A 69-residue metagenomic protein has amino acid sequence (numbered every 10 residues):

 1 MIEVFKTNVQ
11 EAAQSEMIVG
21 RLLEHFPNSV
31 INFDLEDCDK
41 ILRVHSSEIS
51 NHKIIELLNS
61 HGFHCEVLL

Functional and structural regions predicted by a protein language model:
M1-Q10: Short glycine-/aliphatic-rich beta-strand segments at the starts of folded cytosolic domains
K6, E16-E24, N28-V30, E36 (+1 more regions): C-terminal structural segments of small proteins and small subunits
A13: Charged, alpha-helix-enriched surfaces in structured cytosolic catalytic cores of large nucleotide-utilizing machines
D39: Feature marks short, surface-exposed loop/turn motifs that line or immediately flank catalytic pockets and channel
L42: Residue-level signal for inorganic ion chemistry
